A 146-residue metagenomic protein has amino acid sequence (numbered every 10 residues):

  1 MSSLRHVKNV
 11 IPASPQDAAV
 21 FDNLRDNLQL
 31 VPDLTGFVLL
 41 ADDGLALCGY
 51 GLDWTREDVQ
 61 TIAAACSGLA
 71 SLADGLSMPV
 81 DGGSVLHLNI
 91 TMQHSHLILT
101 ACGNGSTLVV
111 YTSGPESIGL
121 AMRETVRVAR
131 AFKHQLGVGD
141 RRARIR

Functional and structural regions predicted by a protein language model:
S2-L34, D43, L47-R146: Acidic, low-complexity cytosolic segments
